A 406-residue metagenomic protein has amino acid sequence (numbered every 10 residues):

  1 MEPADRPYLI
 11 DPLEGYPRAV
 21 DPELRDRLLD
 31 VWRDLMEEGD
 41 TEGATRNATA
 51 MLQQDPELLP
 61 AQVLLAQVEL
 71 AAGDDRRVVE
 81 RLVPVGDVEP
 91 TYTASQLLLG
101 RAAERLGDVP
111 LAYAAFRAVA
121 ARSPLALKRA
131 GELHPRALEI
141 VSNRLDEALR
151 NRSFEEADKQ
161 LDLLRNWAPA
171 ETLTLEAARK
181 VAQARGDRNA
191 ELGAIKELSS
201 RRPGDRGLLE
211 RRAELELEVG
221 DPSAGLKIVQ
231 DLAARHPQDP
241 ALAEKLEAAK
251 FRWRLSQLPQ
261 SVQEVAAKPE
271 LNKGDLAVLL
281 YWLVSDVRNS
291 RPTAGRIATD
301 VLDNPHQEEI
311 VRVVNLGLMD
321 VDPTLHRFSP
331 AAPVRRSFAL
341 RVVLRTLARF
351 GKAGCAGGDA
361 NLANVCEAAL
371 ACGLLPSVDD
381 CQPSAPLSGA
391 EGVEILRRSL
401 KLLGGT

Functional and structural regions predicted by a protein language model:
M1-D21, G107-A130, D275-L276: Long, contiguous interaction/recruitment modules in multidomain scaffold/adaptor proteins
M1-D55, L59-P60: N-terminal leader/linker segments that initiate helical-solenoid repeat arrays
E2-L9, D34-R46, L70-V79, R117 (+2 more regions): Helix-turn-helix repeat elements of alpha-solenoid scaffolds
D21-M36, L59-V63, L70, L97 (+4 more regions): Alpha-helical tetratricopeptide repeat
L24, L58, Y92, S123-L127 (+3 more regions): Residue-level recognition of tetratricopeptide repeat
A50-M51, P84-V85, A118-V119, L163-L164 (+2 more regions): Canonical positions in the second alpha-helix
Q54, D87-V88, V119-R122, W167 (+2 more regions): Structural marker of alpha-solenoid helical repeat scaffolds
L111-A114, K128-E132, L138-E139, N143 (+7 more regions): N-terminal propeptides
